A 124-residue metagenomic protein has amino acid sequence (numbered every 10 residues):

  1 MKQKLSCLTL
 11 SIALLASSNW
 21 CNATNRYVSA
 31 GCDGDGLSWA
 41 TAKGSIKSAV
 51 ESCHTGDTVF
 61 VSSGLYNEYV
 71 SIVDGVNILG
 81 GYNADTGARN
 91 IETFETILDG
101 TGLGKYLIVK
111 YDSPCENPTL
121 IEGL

Functional and structural regions predicted by a protein language model:
M1-T9: Bacterial N-terminal signal peptides that target proteins for export
T9-S17: Bacterial N-terminal signal peptides
C21-A23: Boundary at the C-terminal end of the N-terminal hydrophobic targeting segment
N25, G56-T58, S63, Y69 (+3 more regions): Detector for repetitive beta-architecture
R26-G31, L79-N83: Predominantly extracellular/luminal cell-surface or secreted proteins
Y27, A42, I97: Conserved beta-strand positions that form and line the central face of beta-propeller blades
A30-N67: Acidic Gly/Asp/Thr-rich repetitive segments characteristic of extracellular carbohydrate-active and adhesion proteins
N77-L124: Right-handed parallel beta-helix/beta-spiral solenoid domain characteristic of secreted/periplasmic
